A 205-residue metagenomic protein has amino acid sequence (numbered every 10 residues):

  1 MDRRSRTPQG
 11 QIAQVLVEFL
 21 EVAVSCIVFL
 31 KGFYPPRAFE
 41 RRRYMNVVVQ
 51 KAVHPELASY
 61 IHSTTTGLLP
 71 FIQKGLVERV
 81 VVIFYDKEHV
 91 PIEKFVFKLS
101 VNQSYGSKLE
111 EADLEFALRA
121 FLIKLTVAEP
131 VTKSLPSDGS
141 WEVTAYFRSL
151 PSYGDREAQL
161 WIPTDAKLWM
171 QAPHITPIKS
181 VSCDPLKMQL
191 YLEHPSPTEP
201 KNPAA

Functional and structural regions predicted by a protein language model:
M1-S59, T64-A205: Long protein-protein interaction modules used by eukaryotic assembly/scaffold proteins
